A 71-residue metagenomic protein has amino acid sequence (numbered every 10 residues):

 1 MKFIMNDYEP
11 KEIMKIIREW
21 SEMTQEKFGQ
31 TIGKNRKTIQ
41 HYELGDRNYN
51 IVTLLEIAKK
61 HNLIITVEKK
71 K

Functional and structural regions predicted by a protein language model:
M1-Y8, W20, K59, I64: N-terminal flexible/basic segments that precede or flank functional cores
M5-E9, N48, V52: Residues at secondary-structure transition points
E12-T31, E56: Short basic helix-loop element that most often maps to the first helix and adjoining turn of HTH DNA-binding modules
T24, T38, T53: Ser/Thr-centric signal marking residues that sit in or immediately flank functional binding/regulatory motifs
G33-R47: Recognition helix of helix-turn-helix/homeodomain-like DNA-binding domains that insert into the DNA major groove
N50-V67: DNA major-groove recognition helix of helix-turn-helix/homeodomain DNA-binding modules
